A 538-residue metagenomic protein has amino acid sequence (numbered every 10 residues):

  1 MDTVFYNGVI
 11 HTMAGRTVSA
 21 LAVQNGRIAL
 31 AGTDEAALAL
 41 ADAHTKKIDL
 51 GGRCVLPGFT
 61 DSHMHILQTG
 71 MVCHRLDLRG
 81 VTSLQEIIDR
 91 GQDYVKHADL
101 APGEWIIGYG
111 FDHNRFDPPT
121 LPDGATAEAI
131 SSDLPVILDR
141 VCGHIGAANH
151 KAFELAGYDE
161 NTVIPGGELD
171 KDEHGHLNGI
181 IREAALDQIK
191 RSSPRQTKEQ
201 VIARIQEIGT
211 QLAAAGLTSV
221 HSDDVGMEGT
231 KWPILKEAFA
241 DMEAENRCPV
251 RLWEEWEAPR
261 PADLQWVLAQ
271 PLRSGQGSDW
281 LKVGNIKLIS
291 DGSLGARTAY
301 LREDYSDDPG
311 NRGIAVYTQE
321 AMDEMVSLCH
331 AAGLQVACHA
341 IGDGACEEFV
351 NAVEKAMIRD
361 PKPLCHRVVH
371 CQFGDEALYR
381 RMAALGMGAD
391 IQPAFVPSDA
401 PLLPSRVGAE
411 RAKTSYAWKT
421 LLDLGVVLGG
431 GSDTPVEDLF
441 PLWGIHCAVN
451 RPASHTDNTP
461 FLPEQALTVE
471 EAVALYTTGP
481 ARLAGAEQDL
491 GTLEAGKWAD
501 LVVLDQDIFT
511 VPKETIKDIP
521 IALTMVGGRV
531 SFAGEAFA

Functional and structural regions predicted by a protein language model:
D2-Y6, H11-A269, G284, L288 (+6 more regions): Divalent metal-binding segments
T45, L281, H366, M387 (+1 more regions): Short, conserved active-site loop motifs that form the nucleotide-linked donor/cofactor pocket
H63, G216, G386, D433 (+1 more regions): Active-site-proximal glycine-rich helix-loop-beta segment
E243-N246, P271-L281, I358-P361, M382-G386: Acidic (Asp/Glu)-rich catalytic clusters
L264-Q276, I391: Substrate-binding cleft/loops of secretory-pathway carbohydrate-active enzymes
V326-A337, I341-H366, H370-C371, E376-R380 (+4 more regions): His/Asp/Glu-enriched, well-ordered alpha-helical/loop segment that forms or immediately abuts the divalent-metal
A533-A538: Glycine- and charge-enriched low-complexity intrinsically disordered segments
